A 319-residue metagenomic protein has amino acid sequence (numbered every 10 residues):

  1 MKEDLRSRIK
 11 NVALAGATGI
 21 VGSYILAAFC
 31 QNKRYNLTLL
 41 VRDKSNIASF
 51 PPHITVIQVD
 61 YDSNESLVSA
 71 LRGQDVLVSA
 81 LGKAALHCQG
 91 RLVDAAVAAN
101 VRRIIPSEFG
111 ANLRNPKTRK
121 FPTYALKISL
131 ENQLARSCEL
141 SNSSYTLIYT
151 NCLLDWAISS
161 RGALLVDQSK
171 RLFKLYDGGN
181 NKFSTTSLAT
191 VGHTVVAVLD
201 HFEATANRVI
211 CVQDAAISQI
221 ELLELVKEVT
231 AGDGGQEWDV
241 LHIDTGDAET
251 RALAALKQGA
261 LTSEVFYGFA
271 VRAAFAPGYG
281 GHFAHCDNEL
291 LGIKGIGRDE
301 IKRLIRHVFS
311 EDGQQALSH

Functional and structural regions predicted by a protein language model:
K2-P51, D62-E65, L86-H87, A99 (+5 more regions): Oxidoreductase cofactor-interface core, primarily capturing Rossmann-like NAD(P)-dependent enzymes
T55-Q74: Conserved Rossmann-fold cofactor-binding substructure of NAD(P)-dependent oxidoreductases
V68, L188-V196, R298-R306: Short, amphipathic alpha-helical "lid/cap" segments that border enzyme active or binding sites
L71, D75-A80, I105: N-terminal Rossmann-like NAD(P) cofactor-binding module of classical short-chain dehydrogenase/reductase
L81-G90: N-terminal glycine-rich "phosphate-gripper" loop used for MgATP/nucleotide binding and carboxylate activation
A95, N100-A111: ADP-ribose/adenylate-binding Rossmann-like module
G246-H319: A hydrophobic C-terminal alpha-helical subdomain
